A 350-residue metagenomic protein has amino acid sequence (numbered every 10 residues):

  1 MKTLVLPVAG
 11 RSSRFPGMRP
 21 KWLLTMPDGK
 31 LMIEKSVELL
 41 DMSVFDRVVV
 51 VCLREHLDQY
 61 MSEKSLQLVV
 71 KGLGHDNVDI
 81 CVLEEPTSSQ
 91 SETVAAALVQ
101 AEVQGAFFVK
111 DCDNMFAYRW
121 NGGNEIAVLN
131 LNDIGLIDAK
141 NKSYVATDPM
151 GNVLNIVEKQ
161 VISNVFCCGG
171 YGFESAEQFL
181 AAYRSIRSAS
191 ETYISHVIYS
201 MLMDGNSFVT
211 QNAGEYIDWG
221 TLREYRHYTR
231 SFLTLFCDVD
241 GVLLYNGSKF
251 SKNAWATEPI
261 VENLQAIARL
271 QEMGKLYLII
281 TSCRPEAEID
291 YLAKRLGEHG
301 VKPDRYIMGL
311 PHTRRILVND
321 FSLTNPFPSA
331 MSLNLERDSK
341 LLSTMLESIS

Functional and structural regions predicted by a protein language model:
M1-M18, T229-R230, C237-D240: N-terminal nucleotide-binding beta1-loop-alpha1 segment
T3-L6, K30-A106: Conserved N-terminal catalytic core of the sugar/cofactor nucleotidyltransferase
M18-V37, W255-N263: Short catalytic helix/loop segments, enriched in acidic residues and glycine and frequently bearing histidine
E55-E63, I137, E286-L292: Short, charged/polar "capping" segments at the starts of alpha-helices and the immediately preceding loops
Q104-M115: Short beta-strand-to-loop acidic/aromatic patch adjacent to the donor-nucleotide binding site
M115-S188: Conserved core of the sugar-phosphate nucleotidyltransferase
N164-F232: Conserved alpha/beta core of the MobA/IspD/sugar-nucleotide pyrophosphorylase nucleotidyltransferase superfamily
F232-S350: HAD-like aspartate-dependent phosphatase fold
